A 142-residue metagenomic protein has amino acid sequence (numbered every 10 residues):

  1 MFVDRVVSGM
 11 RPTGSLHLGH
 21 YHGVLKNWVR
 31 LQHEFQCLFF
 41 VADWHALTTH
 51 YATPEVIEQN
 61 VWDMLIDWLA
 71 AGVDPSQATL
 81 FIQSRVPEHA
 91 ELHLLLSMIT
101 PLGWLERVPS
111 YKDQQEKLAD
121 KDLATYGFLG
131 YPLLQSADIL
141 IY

Functional and structural regions predicted by a protein language model:
M1-Y142: NTP-dependent nucleotidyl-transfer catalytic core
